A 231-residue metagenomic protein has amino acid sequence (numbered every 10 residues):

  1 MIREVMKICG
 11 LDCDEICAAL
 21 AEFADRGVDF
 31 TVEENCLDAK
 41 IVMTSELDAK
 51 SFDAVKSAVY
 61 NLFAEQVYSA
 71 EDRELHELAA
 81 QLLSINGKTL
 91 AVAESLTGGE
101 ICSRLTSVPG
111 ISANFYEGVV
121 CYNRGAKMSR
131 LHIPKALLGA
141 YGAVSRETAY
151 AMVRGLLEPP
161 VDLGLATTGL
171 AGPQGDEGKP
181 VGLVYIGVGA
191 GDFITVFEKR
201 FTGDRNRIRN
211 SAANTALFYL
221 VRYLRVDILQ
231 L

Functional and structural regions predicted by a protein language model:
M1-D12: Short glycine-/aliphatic-rich beta-strand segments at the starts of folded cytosolic domains
I2, L37-A39, G182: Residues at beta-strand starts and edge strands
I2-E4, R26, L163: Generic beta-strand structural signal
C9, E15-F23, K50-L231: Short alpha-helical segments enriched in small residues
A21-T31: Short amphipathic beta-strand starts and helix->beta connectors
V28, A39-I41, L163, V184: Conserved beta-strand core positions
V32-C36: Regulatory sensory/coupling modules that transmit signals to nucleotide-handling catalytic cores
L37-L47: A generic structural motif
